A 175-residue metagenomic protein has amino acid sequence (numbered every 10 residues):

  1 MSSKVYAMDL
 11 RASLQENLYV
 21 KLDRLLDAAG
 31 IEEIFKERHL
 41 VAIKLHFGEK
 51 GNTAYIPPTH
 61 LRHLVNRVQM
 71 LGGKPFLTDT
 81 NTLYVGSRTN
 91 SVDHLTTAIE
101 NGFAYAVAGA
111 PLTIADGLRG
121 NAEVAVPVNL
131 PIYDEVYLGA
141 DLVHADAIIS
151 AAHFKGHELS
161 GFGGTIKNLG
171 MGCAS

Functional and structural regions predicted by a protein language model:
M1-S175: N-terminal and secondary-structure boundary signal
